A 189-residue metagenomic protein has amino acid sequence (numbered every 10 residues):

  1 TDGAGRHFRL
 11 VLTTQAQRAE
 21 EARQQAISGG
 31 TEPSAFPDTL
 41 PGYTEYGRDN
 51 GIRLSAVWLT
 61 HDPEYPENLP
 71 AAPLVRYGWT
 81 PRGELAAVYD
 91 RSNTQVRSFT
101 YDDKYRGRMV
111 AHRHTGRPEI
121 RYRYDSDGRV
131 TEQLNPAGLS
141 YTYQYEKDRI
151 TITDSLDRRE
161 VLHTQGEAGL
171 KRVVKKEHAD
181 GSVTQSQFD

Functional and structural regions predicted by a protein language model:
T1-D189: Extended charged/polar low-complexity repeat regions
